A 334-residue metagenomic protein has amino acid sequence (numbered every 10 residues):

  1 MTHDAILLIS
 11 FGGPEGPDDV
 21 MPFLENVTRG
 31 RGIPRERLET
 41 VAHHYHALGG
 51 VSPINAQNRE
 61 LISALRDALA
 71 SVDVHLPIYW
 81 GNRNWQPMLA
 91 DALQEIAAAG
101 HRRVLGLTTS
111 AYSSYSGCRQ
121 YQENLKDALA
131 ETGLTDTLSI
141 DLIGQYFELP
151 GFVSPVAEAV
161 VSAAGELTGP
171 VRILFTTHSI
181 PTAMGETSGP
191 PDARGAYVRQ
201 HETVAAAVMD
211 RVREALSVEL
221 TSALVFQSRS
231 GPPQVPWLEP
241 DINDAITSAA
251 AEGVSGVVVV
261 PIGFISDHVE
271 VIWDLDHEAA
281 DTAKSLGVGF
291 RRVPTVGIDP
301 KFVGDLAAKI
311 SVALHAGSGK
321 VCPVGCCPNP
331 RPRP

Functional and structural regions predicted by a protein language model:
M1-P334: Active-site-proximal alpha-helix that buttresses catalytic centers in soluble enzyme cores
